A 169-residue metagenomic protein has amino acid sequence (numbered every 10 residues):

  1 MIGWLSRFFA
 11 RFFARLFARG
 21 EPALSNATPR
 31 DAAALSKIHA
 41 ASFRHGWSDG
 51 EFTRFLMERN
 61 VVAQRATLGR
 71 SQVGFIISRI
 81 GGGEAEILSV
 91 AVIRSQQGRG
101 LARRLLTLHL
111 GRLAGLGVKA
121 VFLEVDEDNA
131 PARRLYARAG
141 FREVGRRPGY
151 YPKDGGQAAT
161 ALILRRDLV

Functional and structural regions predicted by a protein language model:
G3-F9, F17-R19, N26-R99, R103-L116 (+1 more regions): Acetyl-CoA-dependent GNAT
T53, R70, E127, Y150-Y151: Conserved beta-strand edge residues that scaffold enzyme active sites
I87, V121-V125: Conserved hydrophobic beta-strand within the GNAT/NAT acetyltransferase core sheet that lines the active-site cleft
V92, D126-E127: Short amphipathic helical patch at the helix-1/turn junction of helix-turn-helix
L106, N129-A132, G149-G155: Short glycine/proline-centered loop/turn elements that form peptide/ligand docking sites
E124, R142-A159: Conserved catalytic-core motifs of GNAT/GCN5-like acyltransferases
Y136, F141, L164: Conserved active-site tyrosine of GNAT-family acetyltransferases
